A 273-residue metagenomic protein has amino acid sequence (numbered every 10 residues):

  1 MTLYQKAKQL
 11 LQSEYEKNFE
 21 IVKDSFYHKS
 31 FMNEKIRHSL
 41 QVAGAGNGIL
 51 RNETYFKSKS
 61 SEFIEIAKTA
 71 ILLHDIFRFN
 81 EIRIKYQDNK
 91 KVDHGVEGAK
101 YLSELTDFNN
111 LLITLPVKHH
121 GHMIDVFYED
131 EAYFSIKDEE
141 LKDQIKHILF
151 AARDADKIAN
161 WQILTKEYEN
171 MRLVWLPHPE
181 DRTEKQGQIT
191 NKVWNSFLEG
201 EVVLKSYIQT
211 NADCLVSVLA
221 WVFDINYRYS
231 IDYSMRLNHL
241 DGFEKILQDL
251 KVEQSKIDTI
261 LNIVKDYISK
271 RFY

Functional and structural regions predicted by a protein language model:
M1-H28, K35-Q41: Conserved N-terminal diphosphate/IPP-binding helix and adjacent helical/loop segment of trans-prenyltransferase domains
T2, S30-I36, L40-S61, L73 (+5 more regions): Divalent metal-dependent phosphate-bond-processing catalytic cores, especially two-metal-ion Mg2+/Mn2+ enzymes that act
F26-Y27, K118-H119, A132: Short linear capping/connector segments at secondary-structure termini
K35, I64, N109-N110: Short coil/turn linker motifs that delimit alpha-helical repeat modules in TPR/alpha-solenoid proteins
E62-R83, Q87-K90, H94, G98 (+2 more regions): His-Asp-centered metal-binding catalytic motifs of divalent-metal-dependent phosphohydrolases/nucleases
L105-D107: Long, charge-dense
N110-I113, I124-Y128, W161-Q162: Short, structured loop/turn "capping" segments at alpha-beta junctions
